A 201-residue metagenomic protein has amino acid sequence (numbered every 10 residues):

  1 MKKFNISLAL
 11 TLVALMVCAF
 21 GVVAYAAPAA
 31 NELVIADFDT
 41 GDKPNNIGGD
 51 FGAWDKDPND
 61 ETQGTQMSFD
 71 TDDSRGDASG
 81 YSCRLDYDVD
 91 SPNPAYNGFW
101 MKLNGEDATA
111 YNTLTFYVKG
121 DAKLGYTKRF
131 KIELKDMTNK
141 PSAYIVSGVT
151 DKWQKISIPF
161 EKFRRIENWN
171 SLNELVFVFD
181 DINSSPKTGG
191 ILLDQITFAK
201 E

Functional and structural regions predicted by a protein language model:
M1-K2, S74: Short, intrinsically disordered low-complexity segments
K2-T11: Bacterial N-terminal signal peptides that target proteins for export
L10-A19: Bacterial N-terminal signal peptides
Y25-E201: Beta-rich carbohydrate-recognition modules and glycan-binding surfaces
